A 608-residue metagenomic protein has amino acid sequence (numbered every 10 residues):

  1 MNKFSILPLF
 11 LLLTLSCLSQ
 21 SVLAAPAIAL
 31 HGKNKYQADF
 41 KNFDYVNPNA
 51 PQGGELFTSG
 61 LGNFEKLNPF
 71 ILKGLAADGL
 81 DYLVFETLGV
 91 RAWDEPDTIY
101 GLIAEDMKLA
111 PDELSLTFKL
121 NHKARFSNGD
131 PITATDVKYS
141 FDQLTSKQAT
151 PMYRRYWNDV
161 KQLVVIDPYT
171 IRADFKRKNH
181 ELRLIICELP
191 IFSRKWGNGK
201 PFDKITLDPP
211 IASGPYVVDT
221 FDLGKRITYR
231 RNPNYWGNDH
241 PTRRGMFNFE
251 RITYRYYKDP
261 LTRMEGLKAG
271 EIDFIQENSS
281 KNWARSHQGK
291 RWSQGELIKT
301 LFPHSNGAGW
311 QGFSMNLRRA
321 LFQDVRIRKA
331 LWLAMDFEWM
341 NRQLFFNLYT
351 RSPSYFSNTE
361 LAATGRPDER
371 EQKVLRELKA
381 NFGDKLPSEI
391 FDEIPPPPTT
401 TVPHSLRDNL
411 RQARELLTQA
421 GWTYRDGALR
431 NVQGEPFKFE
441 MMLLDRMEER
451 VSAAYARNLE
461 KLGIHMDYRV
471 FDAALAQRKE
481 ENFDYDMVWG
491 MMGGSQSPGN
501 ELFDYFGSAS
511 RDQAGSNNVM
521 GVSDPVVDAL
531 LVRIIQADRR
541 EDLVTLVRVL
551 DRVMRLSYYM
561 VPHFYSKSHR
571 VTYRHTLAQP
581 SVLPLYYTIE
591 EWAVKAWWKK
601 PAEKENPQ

Functional and structural regions predicted by a protein language model:
A25-P111, K119, D142, I211: N-terminal lobe/hinge region of extracytoplasmic solute-binding protein
A27, G60, A76, L83 (+6 more regions): Detector for C-terminal structural segments
F40, Q276, P387-G494: Ligand/substrate-recognition segments at binding pockets and active sites
V84-E95, C187-T253, K258-T262, A269 (+2 more regions): Gly/Pro-rich hinge or "lid" segments in bacterial periplasmic/extracellular proteins
I103-K108, S127, I132, Y156 (+5 more regions): Aromatic-rich, solvent-exposed beta-strand/loop patch
K119, R154-N198, S213-D222, P367-N381: Surface-exposed binding/hinge segments that line and control ligand-binding clefts or catalytic entry sites
N121, K204-L207, G237-Q288, K329 (+4 more regions): Ligand-site clamp/hinge motif
Q162-V164, D219-R230, R255-R319, R326-A330 (+3 more regions): Extracellular/periplasmic solute-recognition and catalytic clefts
